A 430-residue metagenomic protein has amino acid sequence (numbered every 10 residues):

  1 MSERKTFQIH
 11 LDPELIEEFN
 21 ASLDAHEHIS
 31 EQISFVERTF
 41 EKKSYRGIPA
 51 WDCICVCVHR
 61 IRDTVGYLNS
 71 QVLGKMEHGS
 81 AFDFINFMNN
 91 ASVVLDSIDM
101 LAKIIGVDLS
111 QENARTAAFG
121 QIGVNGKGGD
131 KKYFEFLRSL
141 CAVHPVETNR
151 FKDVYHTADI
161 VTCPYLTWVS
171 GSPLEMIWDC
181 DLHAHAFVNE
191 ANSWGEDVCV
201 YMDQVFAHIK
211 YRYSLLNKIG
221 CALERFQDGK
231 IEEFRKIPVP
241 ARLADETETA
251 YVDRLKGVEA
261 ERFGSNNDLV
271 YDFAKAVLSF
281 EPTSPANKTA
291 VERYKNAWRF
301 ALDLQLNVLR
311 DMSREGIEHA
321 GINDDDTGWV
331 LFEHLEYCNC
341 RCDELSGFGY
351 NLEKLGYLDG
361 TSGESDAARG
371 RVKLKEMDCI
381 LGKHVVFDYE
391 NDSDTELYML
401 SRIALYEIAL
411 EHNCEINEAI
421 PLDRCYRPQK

Functional and structural regions predicted by a protein language model:
S2-D52, F119-K430: Acidic, Ser/Thr/Gly/Pro-rich intrinsically disordered interaction regions
T39-Q71, S80-Q111: Short, contiguous, well-structured surface segments enriched in hydrophobic/aromatic residues
L73-H78, L109-G123: Short linear interaction motifs
G74-K75, K103, G128: Generic structural signal for short, solvent-exposed loop/turn connectors between secondary structure elements
G79-D96, G129-F136, D326, V330: Short, well-structured alpha-helical interface segments that form or flank functional binding sites
